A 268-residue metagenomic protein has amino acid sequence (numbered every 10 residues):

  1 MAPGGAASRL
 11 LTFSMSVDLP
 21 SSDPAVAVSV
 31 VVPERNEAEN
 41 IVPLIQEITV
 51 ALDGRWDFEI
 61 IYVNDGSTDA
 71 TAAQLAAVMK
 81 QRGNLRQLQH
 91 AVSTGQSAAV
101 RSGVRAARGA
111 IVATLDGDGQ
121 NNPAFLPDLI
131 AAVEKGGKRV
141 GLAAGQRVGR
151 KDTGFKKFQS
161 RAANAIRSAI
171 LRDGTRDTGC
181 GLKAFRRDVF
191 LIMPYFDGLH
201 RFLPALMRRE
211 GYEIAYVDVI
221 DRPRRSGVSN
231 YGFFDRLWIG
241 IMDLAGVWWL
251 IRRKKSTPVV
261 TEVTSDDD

Functional and structural regions predicted by a protein language model:
A2, S8-V26, A165, R172-D173 (+1 more regions): Hydrophobic helical membrane-anchoring modules
A27-S29, E59: Cell-envelope/extracellular polymer assembly enzymes that use nucleotide-activated donors
V32-Q46, G66: Active-site beta-to-alpha loop of glycosyltransferases that engages the nucleotide-sugar donor
E39-P43, D69-A73, A98, D177: Residue-level preference for short helical/loop micro-motifs built around acidic side chains
E47-D57: Short, acidic, metal-binding catalytic loop of nucleotide-sugar glycosyltransferases
W56-G66, L88-Q89: Short beta-strand/loop segment that forms part of the nucleotide-sugar
N64-A73, G119: A conserved acidic beta->alpha catalytic loop
N84-A106, I111-T114, Q120-G198, P223-W249 (+1 more regions): Acceptor/aglycone-binding surface of glycosyltransferases and processive sugar-polymer synthases
